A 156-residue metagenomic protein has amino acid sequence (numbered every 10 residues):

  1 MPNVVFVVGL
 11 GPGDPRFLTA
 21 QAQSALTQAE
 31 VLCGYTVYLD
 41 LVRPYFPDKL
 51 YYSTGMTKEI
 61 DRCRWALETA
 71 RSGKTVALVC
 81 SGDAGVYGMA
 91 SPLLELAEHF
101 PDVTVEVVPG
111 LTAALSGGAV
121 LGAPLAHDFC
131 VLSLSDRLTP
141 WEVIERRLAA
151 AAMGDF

Functional and structural regions predicted by a protein language model:
M1-L111, S116: Class I S-adenosyl-L-methionine
P2-V7, V31, A114-F156: Beta-strand/loop-alpha-helix module characteristic of Rossmann-like adenine-cofactor folds
